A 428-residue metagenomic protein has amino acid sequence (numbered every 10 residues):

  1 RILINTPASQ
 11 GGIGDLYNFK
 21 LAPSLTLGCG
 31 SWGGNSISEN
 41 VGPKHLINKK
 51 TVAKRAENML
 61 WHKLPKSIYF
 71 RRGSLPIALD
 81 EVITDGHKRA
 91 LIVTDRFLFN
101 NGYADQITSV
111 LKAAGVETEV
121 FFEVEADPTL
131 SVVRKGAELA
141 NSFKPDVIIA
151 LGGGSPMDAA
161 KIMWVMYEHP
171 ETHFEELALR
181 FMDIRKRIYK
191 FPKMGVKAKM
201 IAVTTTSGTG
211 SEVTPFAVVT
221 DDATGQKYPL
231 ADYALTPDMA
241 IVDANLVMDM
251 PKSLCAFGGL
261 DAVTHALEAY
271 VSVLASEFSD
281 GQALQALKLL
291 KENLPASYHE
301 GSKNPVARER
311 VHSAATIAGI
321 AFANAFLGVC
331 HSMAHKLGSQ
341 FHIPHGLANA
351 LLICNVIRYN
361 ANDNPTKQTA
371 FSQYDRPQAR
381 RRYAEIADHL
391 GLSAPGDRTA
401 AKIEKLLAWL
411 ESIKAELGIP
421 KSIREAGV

Functional and structural regions predicted by a protein language model:
R1-W61: C-terminal segments
G28-N35, G208, T316-N349: Glycine-rich phosphate/pyrophosphate-binding beta-alpha loops
L60-V147, I423-R424: ATP/NTP phosphate-donor binding region
L75-A78, N100-Y103, L130-V132, S155-A160 (+3 more regions): Short glycine/serine/threonine-rich phosphate/pyrophosphate-binding segments that cradle anionic phosphate groups
S131-N245: Glycine/threonine-rich beta-strand-loop-alpha-helix active-site module that forms ligand/phosphate-binding
V213-A325: Carboxylate- and glycine-rich phosphate/diphosphate-binding segment that chelates Mg2+/Mn2+
Q340-G427: Gly/Pro-rich interdomain helix-loop hinge
